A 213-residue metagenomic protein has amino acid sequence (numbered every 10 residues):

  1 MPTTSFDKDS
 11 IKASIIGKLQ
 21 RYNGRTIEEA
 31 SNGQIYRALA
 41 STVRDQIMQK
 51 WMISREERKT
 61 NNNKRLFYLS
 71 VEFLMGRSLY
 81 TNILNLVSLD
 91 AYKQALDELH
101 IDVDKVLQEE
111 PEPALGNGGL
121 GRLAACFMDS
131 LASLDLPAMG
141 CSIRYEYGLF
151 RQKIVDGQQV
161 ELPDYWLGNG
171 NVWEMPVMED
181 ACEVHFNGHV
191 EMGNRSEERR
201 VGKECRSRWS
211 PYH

Functional and structural regions predicted by a protein language model:
M1-N61, R65-F67, V71-R77, N82-I83: Extended, charge-enriched "interface" segments that sit outside catalytic cores
T42, Q46, K50, A95 (+2 more regions): Generic, well-ordered alpha-helical scaffold segments in large soluble proteins
F67-L69, P137-S142, Y212: A structural signal for short, well-ordered beta-strand segments and their strand-loop junctions that often border
N85-L86, L99: Beta-propeller domains
A91-A114: Residues forming anionic-ligand binding surfaces in small-molecule and nucleic-acid pockets of primarily soluble enzymes
Q108-G148: TRNA-binding/sensing appendages of the translation machinery
N117, L136-K203: Extended, regular secondary-structure scaffolds
G202-H213: Positively charged, low-complexity/disordered segments
